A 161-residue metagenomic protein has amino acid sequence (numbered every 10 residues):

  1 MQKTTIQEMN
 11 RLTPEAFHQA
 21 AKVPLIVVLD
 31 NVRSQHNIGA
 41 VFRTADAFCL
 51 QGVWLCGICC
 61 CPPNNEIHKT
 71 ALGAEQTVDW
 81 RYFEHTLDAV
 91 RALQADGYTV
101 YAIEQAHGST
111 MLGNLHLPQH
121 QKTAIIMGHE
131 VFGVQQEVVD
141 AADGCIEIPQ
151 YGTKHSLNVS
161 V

Functional and structural regions predicted by a protein language model:
M1-V161: Post-transcriptional modification and biogenesis factors for structured RNAs of the translation apparatus
